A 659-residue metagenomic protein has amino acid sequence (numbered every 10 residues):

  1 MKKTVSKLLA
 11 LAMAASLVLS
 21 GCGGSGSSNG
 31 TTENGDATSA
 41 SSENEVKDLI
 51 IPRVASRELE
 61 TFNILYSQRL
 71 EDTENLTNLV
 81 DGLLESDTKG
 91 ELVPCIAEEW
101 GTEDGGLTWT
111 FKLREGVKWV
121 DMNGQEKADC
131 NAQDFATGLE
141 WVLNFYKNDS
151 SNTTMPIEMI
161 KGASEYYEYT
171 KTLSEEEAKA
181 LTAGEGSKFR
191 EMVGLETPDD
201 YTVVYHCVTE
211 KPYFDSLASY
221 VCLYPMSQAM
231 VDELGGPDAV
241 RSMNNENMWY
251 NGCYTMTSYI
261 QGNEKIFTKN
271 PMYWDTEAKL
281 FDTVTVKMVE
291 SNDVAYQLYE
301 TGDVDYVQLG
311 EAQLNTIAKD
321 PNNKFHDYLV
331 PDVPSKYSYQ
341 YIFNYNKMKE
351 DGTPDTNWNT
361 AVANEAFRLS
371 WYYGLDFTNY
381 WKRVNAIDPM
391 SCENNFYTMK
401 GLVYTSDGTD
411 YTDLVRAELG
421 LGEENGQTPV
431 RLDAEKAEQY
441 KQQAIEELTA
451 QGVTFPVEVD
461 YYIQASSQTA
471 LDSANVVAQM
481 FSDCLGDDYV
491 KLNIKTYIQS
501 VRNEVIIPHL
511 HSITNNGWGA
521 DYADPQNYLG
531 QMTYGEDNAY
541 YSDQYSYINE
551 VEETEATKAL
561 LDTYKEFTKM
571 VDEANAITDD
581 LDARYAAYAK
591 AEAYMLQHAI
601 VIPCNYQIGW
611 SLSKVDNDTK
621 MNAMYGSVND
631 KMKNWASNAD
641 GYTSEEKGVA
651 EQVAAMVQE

Functional and structural regions predicted by a protein language model:
L19-G21: C-terminal motif of bacterial Sec signal peptides marking the signal peptidase cleavage site
R53-G105, W249: N-terminal lobe/hinge region of extracytoplasmic solute-binding protein
E98-A163, V204, A295-L298, N357-A363 (+1 more regions): Aromatic- and charge-enriched surface segment that lines or borders ligand/interaction sites
E175-A183, S187-M192, P198-Y201, H206-T283 (+1 more regions): Gly/Pro-rich hinge or "lid" segments in bacterial periplasmic/extracellular proteins
P237-N245, M272-D320: Ligand-site clamp/hinge motif
Q261, E424-A520, L560-T563, L581 (+1 more regions): Ligand/substrate-recognition segments at binding pockets and active sites
A312-K436, K558-Y564, H598-V615: Local pocket/hinge segments that shape ligand/substrate recognition
Y372-D413, A465, T469-Q479, I506-E659: Detector for C-terminal structural segments
